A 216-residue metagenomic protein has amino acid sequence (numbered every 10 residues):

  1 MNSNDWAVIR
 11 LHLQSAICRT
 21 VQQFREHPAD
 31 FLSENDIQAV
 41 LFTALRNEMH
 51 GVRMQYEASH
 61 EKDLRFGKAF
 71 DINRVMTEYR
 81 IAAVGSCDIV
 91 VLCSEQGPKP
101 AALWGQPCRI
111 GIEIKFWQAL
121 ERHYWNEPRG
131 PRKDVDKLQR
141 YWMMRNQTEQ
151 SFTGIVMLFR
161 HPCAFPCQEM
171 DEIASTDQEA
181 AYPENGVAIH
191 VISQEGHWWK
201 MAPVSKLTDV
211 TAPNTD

Functional and structural regions predicted by a protein language model:
M1-R46, T211, T215-D216: Charged, often low-complexity linker/regulatory segments
F24-D30, W117-N126: Surface-exposed cleft-lining segments at the edges of enzyme active sites
Q55-G105: Active-site metal-binding core of divalent-cation-utilizing nuclease and nuclease-like domains
I89-V91, P107-L120, L138: Conserved catalytic cores of phosphodiester-cleaving nucleases, focusing on short active-site segments
G97, W117-R122, P162-P166: Short acidic, S/G/P-rich loop/turn micro-motifs used as interaction or catalytic elements
A119-W142: Mg2+/Mn2+-dependent nuclease catalytic core
W142-E172: Nucleic-acid nuclease catalytic cores
C167-D216: Non-catalytic C-terminal interaction segments of nucleic acid-processing enzymes
